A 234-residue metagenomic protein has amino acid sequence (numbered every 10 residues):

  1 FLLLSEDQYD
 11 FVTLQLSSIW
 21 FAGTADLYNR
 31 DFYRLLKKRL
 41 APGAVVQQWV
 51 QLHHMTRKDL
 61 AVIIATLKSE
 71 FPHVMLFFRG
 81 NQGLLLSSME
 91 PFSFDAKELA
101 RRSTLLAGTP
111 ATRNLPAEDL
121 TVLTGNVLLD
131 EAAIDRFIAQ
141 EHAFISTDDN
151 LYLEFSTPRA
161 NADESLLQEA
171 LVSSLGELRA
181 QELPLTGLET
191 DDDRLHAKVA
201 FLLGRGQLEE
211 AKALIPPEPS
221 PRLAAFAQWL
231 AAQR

Functional and structural regions predicted by a protein language model:
L2-L4, A25, H54, H73-W229: Soluble small-group transferase modules, centered on the S-adenosyl donor enzyme superfamily
L3-F11: A short acidic, Gly/Pro-enriched loop at the edge of an enzyme's catalytic core that lines a small-molecule cofactor
T13-S17: Gly-rich Lys/Arg/Thr-decorated short loops/hinges at beta-loop-alpha junctions or inter-strand turns that position
S18-Y28: Glycine/threonine-rich flexible loop motifs
Y28-P42: A short glycine-rich, Lys/Arg-flanked "PGG" loop and its adjoining helix->strand segment in the class I
Y33, R57-F78: Conserved Class I S-adenosyl-L-methionine
G43-V50: Conserved beta-strand signature within the Rossmann-like core of class I S-adenosyl-L-methionine
A231-R234: Alpha-helical linker/edge segments of TPR/alpha-solenoid repeat scaffolds and analogous pre-/post-domain helices
